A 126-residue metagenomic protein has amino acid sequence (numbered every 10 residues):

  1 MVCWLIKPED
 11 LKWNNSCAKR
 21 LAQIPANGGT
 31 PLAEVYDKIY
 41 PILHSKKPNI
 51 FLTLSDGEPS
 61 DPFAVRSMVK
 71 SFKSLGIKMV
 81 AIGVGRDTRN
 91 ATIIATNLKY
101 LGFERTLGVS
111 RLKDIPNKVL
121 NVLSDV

Functional and structural regions predicted by a protein language model:
V2-I50, E58-A64, A81-T92: Von Willebrand factor
L43, S67-L75, N97: Mature extracellular/periplasmic domains of secretome proteins
K46-N49, S74-M79, L101: Loop/turn elements at helix/coil->beta-strand transitions in domains of secreted/extracellular proteins
K78-G83, T106-G108: Short hydrophobic alpha-helical runs that function as membrane-insertion/retention elements
N90-V126: C-terminal helix of von Willebrand factor
